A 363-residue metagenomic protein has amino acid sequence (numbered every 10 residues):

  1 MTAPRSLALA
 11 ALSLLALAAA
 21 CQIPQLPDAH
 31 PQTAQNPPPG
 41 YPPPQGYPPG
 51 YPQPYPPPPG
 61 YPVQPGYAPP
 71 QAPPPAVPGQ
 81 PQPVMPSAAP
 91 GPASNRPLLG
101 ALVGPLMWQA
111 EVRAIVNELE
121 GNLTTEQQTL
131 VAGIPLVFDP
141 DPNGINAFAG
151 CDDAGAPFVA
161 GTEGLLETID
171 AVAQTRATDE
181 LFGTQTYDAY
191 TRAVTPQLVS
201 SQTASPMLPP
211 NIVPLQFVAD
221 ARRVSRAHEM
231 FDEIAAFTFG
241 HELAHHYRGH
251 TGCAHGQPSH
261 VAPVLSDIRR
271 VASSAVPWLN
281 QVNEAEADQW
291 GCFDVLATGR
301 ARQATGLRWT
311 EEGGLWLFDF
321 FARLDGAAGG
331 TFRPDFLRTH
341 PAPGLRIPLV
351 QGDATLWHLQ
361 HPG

Functional and structural regions predicted by a protein language model:
M1-A10: Bacterial N-terminal signal peptides that target proteins for export
L17-A20: C-terminal motif of bacterial Sec signal peptides marking the signal peptidase cleavage site
Q22-A34, Y51, A76-F158, T162-E167 (+3 more regions): C-terminal capping/extension segments of zinc metalloprotease domains
N36-A76: Intrinsically disordered, low-complexity/prion-like regions enriched in G, Y, P, Q
G150-F231: Active-site scaffold of zinc-dependent metalloenzymes
S200-Q216, L243-S273: A structural motif
M230-A244: Short alpha-helix carrying the canonical HExxH Zn2+-binding catalytic motif
